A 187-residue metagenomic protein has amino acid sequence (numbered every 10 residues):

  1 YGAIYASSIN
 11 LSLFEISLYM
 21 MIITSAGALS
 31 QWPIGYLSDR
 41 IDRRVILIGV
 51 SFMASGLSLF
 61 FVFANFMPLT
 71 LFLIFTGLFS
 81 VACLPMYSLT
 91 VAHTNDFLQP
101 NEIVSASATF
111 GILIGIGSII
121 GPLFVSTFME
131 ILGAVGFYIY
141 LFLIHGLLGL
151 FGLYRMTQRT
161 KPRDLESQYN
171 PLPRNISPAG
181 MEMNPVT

Functional and structural regions predicted by a protein language model:
Y1-E15: Short amphipathic helix-loop junctions that connect adjacent transmembrane helices in Major Facilitator Superfamily/SLC
L13-F14, L98-F110: Loop-to-transmembrane helix entry/capping segments in MFS-fold secondary transporters and related SLC/MFSD carriers
T24-W32, S118-I119: Residue-level signature of mid-helix packing/kink "hotspots" within the transmembrane helices of 12-pass Major
S30-D42, M129-E130: Helix-to-loop junctions at the C-terminal end of transmembrane segments in multipass secondary transporters
V45-F60, F142: Structural signature of the two symmetry-related core transmembrane helices
L84-Q99: Intracellular juxtamembrane helix-capping segments at the cytosolic ends of symmetry-related transmembrane helices
T127-H145: A membrane-interface helix-boundary motif in multi-pass transporters
R155-T187: Intrinsic disorder in cytosolic terminal tails and internal cytosolic loops of multi-pass membrane transporters
